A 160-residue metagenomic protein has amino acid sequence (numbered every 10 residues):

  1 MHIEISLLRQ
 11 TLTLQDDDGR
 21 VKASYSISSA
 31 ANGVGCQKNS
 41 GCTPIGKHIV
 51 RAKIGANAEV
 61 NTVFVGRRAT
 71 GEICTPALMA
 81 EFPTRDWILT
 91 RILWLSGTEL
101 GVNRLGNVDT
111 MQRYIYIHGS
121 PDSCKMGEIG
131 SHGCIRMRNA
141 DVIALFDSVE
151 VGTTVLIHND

Functional and structural regions predicted by a protein language model:
M1, S26-S40, I73-M79: N-terminal post-signal-peptidase region of extra-cytosolic proteins
M1-G33: A structural motif detector for short, solvent-exposed N-terminal "entry" segments of globular domains
L7-R9, K22, I45, I88-T90 (+1 more regions): Extracytoplasmic
S24-S26, K47, Y114, T154: Well-ordered beta-strand positions in beta-sheet-rich domains
G35-C36, A58-N61: Short, solvent-exposed loop/turn elements at domain surfaces
P44-I45, V151: Short, flexible surface segments
V60-D160: Exported/periplasmic cell-wall-interacting domains
